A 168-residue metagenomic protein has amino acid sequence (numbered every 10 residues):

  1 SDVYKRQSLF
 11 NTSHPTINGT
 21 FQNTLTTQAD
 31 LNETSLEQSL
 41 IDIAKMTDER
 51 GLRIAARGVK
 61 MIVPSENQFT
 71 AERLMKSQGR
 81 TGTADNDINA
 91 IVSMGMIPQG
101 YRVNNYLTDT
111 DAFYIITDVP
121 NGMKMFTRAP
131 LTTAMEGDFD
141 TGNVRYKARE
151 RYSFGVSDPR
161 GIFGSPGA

Functional and structural regions predicted by a protein language model:
D2-Y4: Short, small-residue-biased leader/transition segments that mark boundaries at the very start of proteins
P15-K45, A55-K60, E66-A168: Sequence/fold signature of self-assembling virion shell proteins
T47-R50: Short aromatic-glycine motifs in intrinsically disordered, low-complexity regions
